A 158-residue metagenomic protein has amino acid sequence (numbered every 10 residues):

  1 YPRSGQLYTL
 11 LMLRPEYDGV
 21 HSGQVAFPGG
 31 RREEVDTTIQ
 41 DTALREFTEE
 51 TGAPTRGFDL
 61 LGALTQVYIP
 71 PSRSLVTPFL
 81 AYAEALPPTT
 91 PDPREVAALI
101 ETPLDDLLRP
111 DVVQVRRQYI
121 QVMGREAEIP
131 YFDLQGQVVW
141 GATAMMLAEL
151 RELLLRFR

Functional and structural regions predicted by a protein language model:
Y1-F27: N-terminal strand-loop-strand
R31-I129, D133-V139, A148-R158: Unchanged
